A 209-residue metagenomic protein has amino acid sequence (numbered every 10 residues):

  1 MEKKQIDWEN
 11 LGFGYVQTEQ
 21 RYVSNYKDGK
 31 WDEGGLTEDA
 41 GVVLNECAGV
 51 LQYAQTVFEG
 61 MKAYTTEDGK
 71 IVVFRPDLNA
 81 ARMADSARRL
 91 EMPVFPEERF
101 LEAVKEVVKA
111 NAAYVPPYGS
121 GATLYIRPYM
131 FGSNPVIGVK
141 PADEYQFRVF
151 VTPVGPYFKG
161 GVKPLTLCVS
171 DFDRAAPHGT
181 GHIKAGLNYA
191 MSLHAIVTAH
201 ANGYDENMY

Functional and structural regions predicted by a protein language model:
M1-V107, V136-Y209: Helix-start/capping segments and mature chain N-termini
A110, Y118-K140: Non-catalytic, conformational "gating/processing" segments within enzyme and secreted inhibitor domains
V115: Active-site phosphate-binding and catalytic loops of NTP-dependent enzymes
